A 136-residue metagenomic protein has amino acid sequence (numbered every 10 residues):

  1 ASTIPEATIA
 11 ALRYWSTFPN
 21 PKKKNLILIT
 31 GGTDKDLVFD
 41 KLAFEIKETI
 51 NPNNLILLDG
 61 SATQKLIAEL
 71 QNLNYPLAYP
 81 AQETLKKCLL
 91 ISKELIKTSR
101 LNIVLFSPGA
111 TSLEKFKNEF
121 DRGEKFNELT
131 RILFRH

Functional and structural regions predicted by a protein language model:
A1-H136: ATP-dependent carboxylate-amine ligase
